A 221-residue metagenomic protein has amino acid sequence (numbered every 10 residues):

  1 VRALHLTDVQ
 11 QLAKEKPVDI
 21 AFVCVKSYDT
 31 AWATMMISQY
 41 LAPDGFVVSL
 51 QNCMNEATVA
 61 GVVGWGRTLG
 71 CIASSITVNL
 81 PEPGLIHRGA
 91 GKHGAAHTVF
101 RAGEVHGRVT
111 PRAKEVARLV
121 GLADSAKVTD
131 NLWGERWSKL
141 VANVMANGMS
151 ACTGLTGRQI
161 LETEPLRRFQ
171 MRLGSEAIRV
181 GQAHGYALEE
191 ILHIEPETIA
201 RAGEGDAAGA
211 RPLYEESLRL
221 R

Functional and structural regions predicted by a protein language model:
R2-P43: Rossmann-like NAD(P)-binding element
L4-V9, C71, T129-N131, I191: Conserved beta-strand termini and adjacent loop/short-helix elements that scaffold enzyme active sites in alpha/beta
K16, L50-K139, V144-M145: Rossmann-fold dinucleotide-binding core
V25, V47-Q51: Small/polar loops that bind or transfer phosphate-bearing groups
A31, K114, M171-S175: Generic alpha-helical structural signal
Q39, R118, L122, R179-A183: A generic structural signal for well-ordered alpha-helical segments enriched in polar/charged residues
A42-F46, W65-G66: A short helix->loop->beta-strand "cap" motif at the edges of active sites that frequently abuts
W133-R221: Helical "substrate-binding/catalytic lid" subdomain of Rossmann-like NAD(P)-dependent dehydrogenases/reductases
